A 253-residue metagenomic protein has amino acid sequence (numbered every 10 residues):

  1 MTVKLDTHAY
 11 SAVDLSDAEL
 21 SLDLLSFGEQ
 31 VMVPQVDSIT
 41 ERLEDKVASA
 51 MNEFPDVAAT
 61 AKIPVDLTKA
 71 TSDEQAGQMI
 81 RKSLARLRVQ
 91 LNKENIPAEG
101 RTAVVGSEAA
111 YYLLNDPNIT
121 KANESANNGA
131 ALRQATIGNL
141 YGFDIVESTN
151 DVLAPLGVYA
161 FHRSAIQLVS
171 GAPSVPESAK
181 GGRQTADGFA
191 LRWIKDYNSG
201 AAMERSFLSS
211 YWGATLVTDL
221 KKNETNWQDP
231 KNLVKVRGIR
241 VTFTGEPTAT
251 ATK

Functional and structural regions predicted by a protein language model:
T2-K4, P64-D66, D144: Ser/Thr- (and often Asn-) enriched beta-sheet segments in non-cytosolic proteins
V3-A61, E94-S107, N198-A214: Long, contiguous amphipathic alpha-helices that act as assembly "spine/axial" helices in icosahedral shell and virion
L22-Q30, P34-E94, K231-K253: Alpha-helical scaffold segments that mediate packing/assembly in large oligomeric complexes
D56-Y141: Extended, solvent-exposed, turn-rich assembly/linker loops in the middle of proteins
E74-K82, N115-K253: Sequence/fold signature of self-assembling virion shell proteins
